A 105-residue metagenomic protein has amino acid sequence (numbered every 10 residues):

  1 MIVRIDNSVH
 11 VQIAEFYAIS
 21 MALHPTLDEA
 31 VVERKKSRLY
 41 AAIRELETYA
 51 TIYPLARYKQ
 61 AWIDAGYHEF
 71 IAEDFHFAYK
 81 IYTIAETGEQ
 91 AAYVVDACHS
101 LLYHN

Functional and structural regions predicted by a protein language model:
M1-Y67, T87: Basic, Lys/Arg-enriched alpha-helical interface segments
Y67-N105: Enriched for short, Lys/Arg-rich terminal
